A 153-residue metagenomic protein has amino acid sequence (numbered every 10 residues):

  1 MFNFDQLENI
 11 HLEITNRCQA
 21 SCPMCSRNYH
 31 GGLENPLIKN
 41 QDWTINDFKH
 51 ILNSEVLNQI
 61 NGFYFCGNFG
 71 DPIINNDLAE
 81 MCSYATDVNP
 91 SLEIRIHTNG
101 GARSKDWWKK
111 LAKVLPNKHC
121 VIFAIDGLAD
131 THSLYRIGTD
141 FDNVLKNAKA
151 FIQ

Functional and structural regions predicted by a protein language model:
M1-C120, L134-K146: Conserved alpha-helical substructure of the radical SAM core
L128-D130: Flexible loop/hinge segments that line or gate small-molecule binding clefts
A148-Q153: Short, intrinsically disordered, charge-balanced linker/junction segments flanking boundaries in proteins
